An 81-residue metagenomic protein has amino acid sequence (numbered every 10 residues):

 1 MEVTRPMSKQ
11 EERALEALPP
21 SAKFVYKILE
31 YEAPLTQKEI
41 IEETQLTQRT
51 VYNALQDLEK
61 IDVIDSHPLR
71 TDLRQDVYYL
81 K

Functional and structural regions predicted by a protein language model:
M1-E11: Linker/hinge segments immediately adjacent to helix-turn-helix/homeobox DNA-binding domains
K9-A22, T36, H67-K81: Short, cationic-aromatic polyanion-contact patches
A22-L29: Hydrophobic residues on short alpha-helical segments
K27, K38, Q56: Residues within the helices of the helix-turn-helix
Y31-E32, L46: Short helix-capping/turn signature of helix-turn-helix
P34-E43: Short acidic, hydrophobic short linear motifs in intrinsically disordered regions
T47-E59: Short amphipathic alpha-helical interaction segments
D62: Glycine-centered, phosphate/nucleic-acid-interacting loop/turn motifs that mediate DNA/RNA or nucleotide
